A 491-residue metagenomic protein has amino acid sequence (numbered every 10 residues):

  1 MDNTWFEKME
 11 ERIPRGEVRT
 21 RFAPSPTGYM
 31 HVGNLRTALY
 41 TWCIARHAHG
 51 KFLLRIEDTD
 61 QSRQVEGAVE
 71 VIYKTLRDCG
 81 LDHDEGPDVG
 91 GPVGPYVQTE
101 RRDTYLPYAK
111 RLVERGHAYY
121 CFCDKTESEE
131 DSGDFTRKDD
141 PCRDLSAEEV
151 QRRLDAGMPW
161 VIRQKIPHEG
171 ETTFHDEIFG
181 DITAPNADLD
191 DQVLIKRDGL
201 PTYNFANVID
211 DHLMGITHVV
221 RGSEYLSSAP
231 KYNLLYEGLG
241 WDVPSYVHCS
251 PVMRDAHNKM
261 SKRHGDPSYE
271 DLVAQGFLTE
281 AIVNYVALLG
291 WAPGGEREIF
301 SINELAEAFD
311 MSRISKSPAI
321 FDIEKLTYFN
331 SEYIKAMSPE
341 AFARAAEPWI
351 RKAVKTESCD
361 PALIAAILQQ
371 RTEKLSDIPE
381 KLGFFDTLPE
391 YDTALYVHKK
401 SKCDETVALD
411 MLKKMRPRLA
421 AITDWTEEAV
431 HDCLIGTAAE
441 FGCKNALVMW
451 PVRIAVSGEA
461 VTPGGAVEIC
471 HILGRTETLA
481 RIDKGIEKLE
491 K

Functional and structural regions predicted by a protein language model:
D2-S132, A229-W241: N-terminal Rossmann-like or analogous alpha/beta NTP/dinucleotide-binding catalytic cores that position adenine
R12-V18, H47, A206-V208, A256-S261: Active-site-adjacent bridging/hinge elements
T20-T27, L53-D58, M214-V219, P267 (+3 more regions): Glycine- and acidic
T41, I72, L112, G116 (+8 more regions): Residue-level signal for inorganic ion chemistry
R111-E114, Y119-H248, R254-M260, P293 (+2 more regions): Active-site cores that bind ATP or allylic diphosphates and position pyrophosphate for catalysis
L239-V397, S401-K402, S457-K491: Catalytic adenosine-cofactor/nucleotide-binding cores of aminoacyl-tRNA synthetases and other
K399-L434: Long, amphipathic alpha-helical coiled-coil segments characteristic of histidine-phosphotransfer scaffolds
T426-L473, E477, I486: Helix-rich, typically C-terminal accessory recognition domains appended to large enzymatic cores
